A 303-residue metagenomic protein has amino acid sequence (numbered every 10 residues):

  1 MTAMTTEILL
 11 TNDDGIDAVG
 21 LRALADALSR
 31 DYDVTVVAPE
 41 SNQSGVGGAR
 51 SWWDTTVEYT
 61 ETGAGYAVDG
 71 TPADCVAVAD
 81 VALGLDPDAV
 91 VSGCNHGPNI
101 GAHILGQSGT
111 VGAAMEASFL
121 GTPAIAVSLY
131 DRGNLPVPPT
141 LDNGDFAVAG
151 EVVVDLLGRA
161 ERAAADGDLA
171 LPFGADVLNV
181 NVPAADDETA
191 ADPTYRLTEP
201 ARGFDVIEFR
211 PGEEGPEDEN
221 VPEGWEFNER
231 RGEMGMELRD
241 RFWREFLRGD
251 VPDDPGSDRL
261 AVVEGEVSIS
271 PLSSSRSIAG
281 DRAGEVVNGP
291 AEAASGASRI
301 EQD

Functional and structural regions predicted by a protein language model:
M1-E7, R30, D303: Terminal disorder- and signal-encoded targeting elements
L10-D17, I104-G106: Short, glycine-rich nucleotide/cofactor-binding loops
A18-D86: A cross-family phosphate/adenosyl-ligand binding-site feature
T35-V37, Y66, V91, P123-V127 (+1 more regions): Hydrophobic/aromatic beta-strand patches that form the interior of the parallel beta-sheet core in alpha/beta enzyme
N42, T71-P72, N95-P98, A185 (+1 more regions): Short glycine-rich anion-binding loops that position phosphate/pyrophosphate groups of nucleotides and phosphorylated
D88-V137, D145-F146, G150: Internal, conserved structured core segments that host functional sites
D142-E161: A structural-propensity feature for long, helix-poor, extended segments
D166-D303: C-terminal accessory domains and tails appended to enzymatic cores
